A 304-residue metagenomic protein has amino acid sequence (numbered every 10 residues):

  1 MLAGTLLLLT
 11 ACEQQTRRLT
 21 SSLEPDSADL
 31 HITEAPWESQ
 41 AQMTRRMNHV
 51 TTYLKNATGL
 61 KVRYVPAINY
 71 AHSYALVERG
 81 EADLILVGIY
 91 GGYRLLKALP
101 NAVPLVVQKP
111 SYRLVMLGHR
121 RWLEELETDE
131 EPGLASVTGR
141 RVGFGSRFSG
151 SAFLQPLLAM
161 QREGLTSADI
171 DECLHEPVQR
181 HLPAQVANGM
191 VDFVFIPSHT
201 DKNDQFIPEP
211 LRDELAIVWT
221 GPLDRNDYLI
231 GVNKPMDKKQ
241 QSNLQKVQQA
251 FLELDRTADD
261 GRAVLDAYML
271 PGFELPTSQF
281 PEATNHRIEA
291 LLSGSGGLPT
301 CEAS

Functional and structural regions predicted by a protein language model:
A3-A75, D259-S304: N-terminal hydrophobic or amphipathic helices and topogenic motifs
S27-H31, A35-W37, Q108-M116, P208-F251 (+2 more regions): Periplasmic-binding protein-like
E34, P66-Y70, E81-P100, Q108 (+2 more regions): Beta->alpha turn/N-cap motifs
V77-E78, V137, V186-A187: Hydrophobic residues within well-ordered alpha-helices
P100-K109, G143, V218: A structural signal for short loop-to-beta-strand junctions that line the ligand-binding cleft of periplasmic/secreted
Q108-E163: A conserved helix-loop-strand patch within extracytoplasmic ligand-binding domains of the periplasmic binding
R140-Q240: Pocket-lining segment of extracytoplasmic ligand-binding domains
